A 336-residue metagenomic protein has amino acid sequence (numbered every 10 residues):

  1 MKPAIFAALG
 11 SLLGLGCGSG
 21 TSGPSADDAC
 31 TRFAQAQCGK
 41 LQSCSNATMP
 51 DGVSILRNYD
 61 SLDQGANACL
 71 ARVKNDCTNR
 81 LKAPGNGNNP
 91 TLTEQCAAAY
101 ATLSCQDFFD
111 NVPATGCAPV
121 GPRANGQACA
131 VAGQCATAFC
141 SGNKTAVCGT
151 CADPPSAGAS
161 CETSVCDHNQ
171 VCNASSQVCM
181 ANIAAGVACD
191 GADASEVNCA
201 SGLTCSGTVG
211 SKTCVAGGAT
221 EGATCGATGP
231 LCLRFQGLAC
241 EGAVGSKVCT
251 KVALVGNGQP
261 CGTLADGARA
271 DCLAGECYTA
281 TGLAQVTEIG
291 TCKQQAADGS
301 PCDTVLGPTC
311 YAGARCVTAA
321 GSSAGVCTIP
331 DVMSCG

Functional and structural regions predicted by a protein language model:
M1-L9: Bacterial N-terminal signal peptides that target proteins for export
G14-G16: C-terminal motif of bacterial Sec signal peptides marking the signal peptidase cleavage site
G20-P155, N182-I183: Mature extracellular/luminal domains of secreted and GPI-anchored eukaryotic proteins, especially small
C38, N46, D51-S54, D76-N79 (+20 more regions): Extracellular/mature segments of secreted proteins
A66-D76, R80, A270-C272, T291-D298 (+1 more regions): Extended, compositionally biased low-complexity polar/Lys-Gly-rich tracts and adjacent boundary/linker regions are
F108-N111, A130-G149, E162-Q177, D193-G210 (+3 more regions): Extracellular, cysteine-rich, disulfide-stabilized repeat modules with beta-strand cores
G121-V131, C148, A152-T163, I183-A194 (+5 more regions): Secreted/surface-exposed cysteine- and glycine-rich disulfide frameworks
